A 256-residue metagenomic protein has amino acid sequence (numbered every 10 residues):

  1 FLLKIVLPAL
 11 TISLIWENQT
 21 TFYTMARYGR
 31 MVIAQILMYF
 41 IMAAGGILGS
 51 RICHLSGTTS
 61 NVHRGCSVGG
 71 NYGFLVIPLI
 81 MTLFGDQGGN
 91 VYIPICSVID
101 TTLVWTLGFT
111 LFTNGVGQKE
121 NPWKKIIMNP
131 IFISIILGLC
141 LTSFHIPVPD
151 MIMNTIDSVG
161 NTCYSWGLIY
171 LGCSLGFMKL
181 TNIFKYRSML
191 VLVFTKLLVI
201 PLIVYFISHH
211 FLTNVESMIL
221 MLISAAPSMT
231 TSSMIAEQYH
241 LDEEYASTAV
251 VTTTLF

Functional and structural regions predicted by a protein language model:
F1-F256: Alpha-helical transmembrane segments of multi-pass small-molecule/ion transporters
